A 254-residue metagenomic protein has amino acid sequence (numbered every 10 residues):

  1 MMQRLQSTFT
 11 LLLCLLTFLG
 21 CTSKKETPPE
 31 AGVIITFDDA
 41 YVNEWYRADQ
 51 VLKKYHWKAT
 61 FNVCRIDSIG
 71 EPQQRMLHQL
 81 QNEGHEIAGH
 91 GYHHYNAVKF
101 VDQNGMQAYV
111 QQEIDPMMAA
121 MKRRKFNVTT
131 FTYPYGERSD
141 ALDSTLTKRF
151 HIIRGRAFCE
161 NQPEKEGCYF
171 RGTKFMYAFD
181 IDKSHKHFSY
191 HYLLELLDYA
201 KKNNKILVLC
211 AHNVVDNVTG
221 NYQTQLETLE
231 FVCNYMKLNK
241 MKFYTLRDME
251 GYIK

Functional and structural regions predicted by a protein language model:
M1-F9: Bacterial N-terminal signal peptides that target proteins for export
T10-F18: Bacterial N-terminal signal peptides
E30-V33, K53-L142, L146-H151, R156-M176 (+2 more regions): Metal-dependent polysaccharide deacetylase catalytic core of the NodB/CE4 family, i.e., the active-site-bearing domain
T36-A40: DG-centered beta-turn motif at the end of beta-strands
Y41-V42, H93: Short, glycine/acidic-enriched loop or turn micro-motifs at the edges of active sites
W45-K54, Q74, H78, Q107-D115 (+4 more regions): Amphipathic, non-transmembrane alpha-helical secondary structure
F179-R247: Catalytic grooves of carbohydrate-active enzymes
